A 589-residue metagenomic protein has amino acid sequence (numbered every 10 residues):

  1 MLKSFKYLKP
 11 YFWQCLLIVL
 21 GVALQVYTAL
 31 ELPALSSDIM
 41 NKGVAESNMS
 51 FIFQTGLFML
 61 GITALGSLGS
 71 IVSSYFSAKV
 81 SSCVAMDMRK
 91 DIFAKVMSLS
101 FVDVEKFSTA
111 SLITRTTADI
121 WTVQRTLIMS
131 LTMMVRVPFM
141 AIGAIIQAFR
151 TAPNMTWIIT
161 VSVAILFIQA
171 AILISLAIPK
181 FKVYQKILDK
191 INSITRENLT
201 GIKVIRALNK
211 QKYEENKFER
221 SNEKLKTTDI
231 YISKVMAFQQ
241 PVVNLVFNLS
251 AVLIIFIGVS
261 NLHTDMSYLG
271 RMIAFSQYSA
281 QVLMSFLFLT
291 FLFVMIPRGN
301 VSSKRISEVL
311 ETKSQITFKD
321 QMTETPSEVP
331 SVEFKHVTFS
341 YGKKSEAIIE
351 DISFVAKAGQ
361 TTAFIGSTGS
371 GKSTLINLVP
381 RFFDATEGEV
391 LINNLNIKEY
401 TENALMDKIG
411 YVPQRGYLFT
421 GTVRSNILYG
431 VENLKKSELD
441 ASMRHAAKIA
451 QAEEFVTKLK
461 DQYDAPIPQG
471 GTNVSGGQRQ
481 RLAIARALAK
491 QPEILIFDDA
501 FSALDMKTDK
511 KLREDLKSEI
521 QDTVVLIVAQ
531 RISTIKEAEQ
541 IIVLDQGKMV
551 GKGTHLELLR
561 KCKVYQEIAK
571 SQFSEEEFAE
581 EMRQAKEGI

Functional and structural regions predicted by a protein language model:
M1-P10, L112: A short amphipathic helical element positioned immediately N-terminal to and/or at the very start of a transmembrane
K9-V72, F76, F149-N154, D265-L269: Transmembrane helix-loop-helix hairpins at lipid-water interfaces of multipass membrane proteins, especially the type-1
P10, Q14-Y27, E31, I128-Y184 (+1 more regions): Transmembrane helices of ABC transporter permease
P10, S98-V102, A118-L127, L131 (+8 more regions): An intracellular "coupling" helix at the cytosolic face of ABC transporter transmembrane type-1 domains
N48, I52, G143, Q147-I165 (+3 more regions): Helix-loop-helix
S314-S327: Pre-NBD coupling/linker segments of ABC/ABC-like ATPases
T325-I589: ABC-type nucleotide-binding domain
